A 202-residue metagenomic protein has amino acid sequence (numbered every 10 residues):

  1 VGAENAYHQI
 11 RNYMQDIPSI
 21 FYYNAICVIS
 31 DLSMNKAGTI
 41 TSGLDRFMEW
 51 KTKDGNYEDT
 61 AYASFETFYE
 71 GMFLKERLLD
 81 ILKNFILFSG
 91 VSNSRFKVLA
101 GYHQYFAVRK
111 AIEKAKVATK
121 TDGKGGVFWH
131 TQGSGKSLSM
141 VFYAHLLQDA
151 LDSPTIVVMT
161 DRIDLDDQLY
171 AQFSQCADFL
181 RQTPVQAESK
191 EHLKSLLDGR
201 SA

Functional and structural regions predicted by a protein language model:
V1-T155, D164-L180, G199-S201: ATP-dependent helicase/translocase motor core
T160: Conserved residues at beta->alpha junctions
P184-K190: Short gly/ser/thr-rich secondary-structure transition/capping motifs
K190-A202: Conserved motor-coupling elements within RecA-like helicase/translocase cores
